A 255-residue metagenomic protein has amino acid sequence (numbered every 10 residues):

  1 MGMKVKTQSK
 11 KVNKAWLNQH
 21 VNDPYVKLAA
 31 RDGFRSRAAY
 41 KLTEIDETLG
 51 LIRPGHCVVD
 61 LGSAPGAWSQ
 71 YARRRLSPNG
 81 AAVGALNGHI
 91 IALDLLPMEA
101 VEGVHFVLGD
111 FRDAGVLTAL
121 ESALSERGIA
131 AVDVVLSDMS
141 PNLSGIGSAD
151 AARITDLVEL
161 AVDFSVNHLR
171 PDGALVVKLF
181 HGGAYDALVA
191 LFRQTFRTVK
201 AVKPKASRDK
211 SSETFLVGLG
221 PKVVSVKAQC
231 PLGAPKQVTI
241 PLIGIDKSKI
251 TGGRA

Functional and structural regions predicted by a protein language model:
G2-K27, R31, S36, E47-L49 (+2 more regions): SAM/dcSAM-binding transferase cores
E47-R53, N167-H168: Glycine-rich helix-loop-beta junction characteristic of Rossmann-like nucleotide cofactor-binding loops
P54-A64: Conserved class I S-adenosyl-L-methionine
P65-G84: Conserved SAM-binding loop of SAM-dependent methyltransferases across substrates and taxa, primarily the Class I
Q70, E99-G103, V107, V135 (+1 more regions): C-terminal substrate-binding/active-site "lid" region of AdoMet-derived donor-dependent transferases
N79, A85-N87, L169-A174: Short glycine-dipeptide loop
A85-N87, L93-L143: S-adenosyl-L-methionine
